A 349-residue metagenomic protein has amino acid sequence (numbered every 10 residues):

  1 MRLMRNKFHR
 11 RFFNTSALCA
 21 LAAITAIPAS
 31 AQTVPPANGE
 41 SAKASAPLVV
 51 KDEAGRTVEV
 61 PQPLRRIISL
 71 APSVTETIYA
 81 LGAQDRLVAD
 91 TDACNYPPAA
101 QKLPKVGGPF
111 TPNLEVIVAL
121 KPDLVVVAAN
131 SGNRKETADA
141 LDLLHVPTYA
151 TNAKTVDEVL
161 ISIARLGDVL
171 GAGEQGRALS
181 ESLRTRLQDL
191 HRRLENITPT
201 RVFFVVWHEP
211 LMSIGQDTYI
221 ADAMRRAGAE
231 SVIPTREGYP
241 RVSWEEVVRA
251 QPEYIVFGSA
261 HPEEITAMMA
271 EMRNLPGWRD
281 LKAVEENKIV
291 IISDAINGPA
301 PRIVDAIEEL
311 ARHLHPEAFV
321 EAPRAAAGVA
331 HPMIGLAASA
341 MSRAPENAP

Functional and structural regions predicted by a protein language model:
L3-L18: Bacterial N-terminal signal peptides that target proteins for export
N14-P28: Bacterial N-terminal signal peptides
A29-T33: Boundary at the C-terminal end of the N-terminal hydrophobic targeting segment
P47, K51, R65-L120, L124-T137 (+2 more regions): A short, structured surface patch at a secondary-structure boundary
P47, R56-T57, L124, A129-M212 (+4 more regions): Extracytoplasmic substrate-binding proteins
A71, A129-N130, R236, Y254 (+2 more regions): Short secondary-structure boundary segments
T91, Q216-P240, S259: His/Asp/Glu-enriched short active-site or ligand-binding loop at hydrolase and phosphoryl-transfer sites
L114-K121, L144, S243-Q251: Short helices/loops that flank or line small-molecule/ion binding pockets
